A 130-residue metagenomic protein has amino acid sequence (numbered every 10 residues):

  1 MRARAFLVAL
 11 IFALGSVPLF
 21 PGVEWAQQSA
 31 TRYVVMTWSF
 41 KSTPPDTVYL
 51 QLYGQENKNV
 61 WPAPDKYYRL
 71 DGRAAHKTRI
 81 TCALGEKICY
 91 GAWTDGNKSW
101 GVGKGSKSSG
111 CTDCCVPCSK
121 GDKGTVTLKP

Functional and structural regions predicted by a protein language model:
M1-A5: Positively charged n-region of N-terminal signal peptides that target proteins for export
V8-P18: Bacterial N-terminal signal peptides
L10-F12, S29-R32, P130: Composition-driven recognition of long, C-terminal low-complexity regions enriched in serine/threonine
S16-Q28: Bacterial Sec-dependent signal peptides at the C-terminal "C-region" and cleavage site
W25-C82: Short, surface-exposed binding/anchoring microloops in extracellular/periplasmic proteins
A83-K87: Extracellular Ig-like/FN3 beta-sandwich strand-entry sites
W93-P130: Structured interaction patches on ligand/partner-binding surfaces of diverse proteins
